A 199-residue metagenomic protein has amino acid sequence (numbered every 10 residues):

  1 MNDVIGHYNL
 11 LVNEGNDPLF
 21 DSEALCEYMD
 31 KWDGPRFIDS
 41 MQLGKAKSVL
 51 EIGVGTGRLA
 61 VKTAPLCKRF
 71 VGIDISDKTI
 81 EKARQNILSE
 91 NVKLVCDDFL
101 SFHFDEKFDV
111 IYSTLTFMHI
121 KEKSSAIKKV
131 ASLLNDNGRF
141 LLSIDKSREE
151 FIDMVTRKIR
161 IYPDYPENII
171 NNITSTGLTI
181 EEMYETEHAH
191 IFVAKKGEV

Functional and structural regions predicted by a protein language model:
M1-Q42, R148-E150, E187: Conserved class I S-adenosyl-L-methionine
A46-G53: Conserved class I S-adenosyl-L-methionine
T56-S101: Class I SAM-dependent methyltransferase SAM/SAH-binding core
Y112: A conserved beta-strand element that flanks and buttresses the S-adenosyl-L-methionine
S124-R139: A short glycine-rich, Lys/Arg-flanked "PGG" loop and its adjoining helix->strand segment in the class I
L141-D164: Conserved class I S-adenosyl-L-methionine
I161-T176: Short alpha-helix
L178, E182-V199: Core SAM-dependent methyltransferase catalytic element
